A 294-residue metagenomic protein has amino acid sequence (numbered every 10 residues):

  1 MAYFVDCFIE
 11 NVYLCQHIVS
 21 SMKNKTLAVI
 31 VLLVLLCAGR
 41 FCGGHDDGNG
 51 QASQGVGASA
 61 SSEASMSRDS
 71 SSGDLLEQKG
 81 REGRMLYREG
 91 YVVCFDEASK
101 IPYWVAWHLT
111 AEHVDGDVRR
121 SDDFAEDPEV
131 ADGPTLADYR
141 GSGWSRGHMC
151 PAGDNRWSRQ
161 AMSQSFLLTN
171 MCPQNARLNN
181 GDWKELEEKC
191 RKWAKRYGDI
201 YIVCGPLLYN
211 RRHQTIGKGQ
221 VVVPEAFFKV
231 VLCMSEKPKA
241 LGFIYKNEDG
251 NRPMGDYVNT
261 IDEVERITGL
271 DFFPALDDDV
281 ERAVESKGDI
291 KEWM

Functional and structural regions predicted by a protein language model:
Y3, I9-I18: Short, positively charged and aromatic/hydrophobic N-terminal segments
Y3-F4, G141: Generic alpha-helical structural signal
V19, K23-M294: Domain-level detector for secreted/extracellular nuclease and nuclease-toxin modules, and for the ENPP-like C-terminal
